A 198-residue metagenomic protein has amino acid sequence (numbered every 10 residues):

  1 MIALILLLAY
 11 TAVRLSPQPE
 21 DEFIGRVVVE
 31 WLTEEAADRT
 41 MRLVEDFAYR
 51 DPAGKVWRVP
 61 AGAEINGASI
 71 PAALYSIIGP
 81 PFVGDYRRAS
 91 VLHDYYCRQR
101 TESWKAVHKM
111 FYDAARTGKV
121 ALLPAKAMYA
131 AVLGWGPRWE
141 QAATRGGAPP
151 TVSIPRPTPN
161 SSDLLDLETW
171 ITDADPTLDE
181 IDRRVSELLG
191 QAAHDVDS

Functional and structural regions predicted by a protein language model:
I5-S198: Extended terminal accessory/targeting regions
